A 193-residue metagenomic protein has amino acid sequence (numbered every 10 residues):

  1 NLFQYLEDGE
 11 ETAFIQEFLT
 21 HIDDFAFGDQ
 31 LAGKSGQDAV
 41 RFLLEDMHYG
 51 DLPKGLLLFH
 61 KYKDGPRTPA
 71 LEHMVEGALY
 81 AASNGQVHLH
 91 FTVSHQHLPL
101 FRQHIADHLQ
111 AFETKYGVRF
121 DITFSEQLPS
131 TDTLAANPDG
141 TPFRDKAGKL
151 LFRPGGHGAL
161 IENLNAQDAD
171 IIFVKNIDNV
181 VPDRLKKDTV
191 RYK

Functional and structural regions predicted by a protein language model:
N1-K193: Domain-scale recognition of functional cores that engage charged ligands
